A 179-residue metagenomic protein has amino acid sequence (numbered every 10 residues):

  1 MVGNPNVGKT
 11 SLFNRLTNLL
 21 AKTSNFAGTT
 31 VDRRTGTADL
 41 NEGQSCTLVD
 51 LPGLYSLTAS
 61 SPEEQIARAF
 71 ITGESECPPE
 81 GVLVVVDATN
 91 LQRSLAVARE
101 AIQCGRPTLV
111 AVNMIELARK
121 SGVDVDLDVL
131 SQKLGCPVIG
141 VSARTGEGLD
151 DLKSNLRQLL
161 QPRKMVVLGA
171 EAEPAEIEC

Functional and structural regions predicted by a protein language model:
M1-P62, G73-G81: Conserved G1/Walker A P-loop phosphate-binding module
S11, R15, A69, D151 (+1 more regions): Alpha-helical scaffold segments in soluble metabolic enzymes
L19, G28, G53-Y55, A88-Q92 (+2 more regions): Conserved nucleotide-binding/hydrolysis micro-motifs of P-loop NTPases
T23-S24, P78-P79, R93, V141 (+2 more regions): Secondary-structure transition/capping residues
A27-V31, T47, A59, E63-I66 (+5 more regions): Helical mechanochemical/support elements of P-loop NTPase systems and associated helical scaffolds
G36-G43, I66-I139: Conserved C-terminal guanine-recognition region of P-loop GTPase G domains, centered on the G4
P52-Y55, E74, P79-A88, R99-E100 (+3 more regions): Large intracellular
E116-A170: Canonical P-loop GTPase G-domain recognition
